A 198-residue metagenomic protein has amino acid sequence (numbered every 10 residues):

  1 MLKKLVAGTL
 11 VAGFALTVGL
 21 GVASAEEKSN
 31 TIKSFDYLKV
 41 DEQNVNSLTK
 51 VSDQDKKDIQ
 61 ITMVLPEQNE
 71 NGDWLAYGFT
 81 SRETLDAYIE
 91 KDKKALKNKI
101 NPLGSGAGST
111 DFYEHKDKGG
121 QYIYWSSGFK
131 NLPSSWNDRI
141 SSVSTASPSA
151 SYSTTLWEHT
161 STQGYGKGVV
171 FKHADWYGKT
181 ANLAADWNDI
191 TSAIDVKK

Functional and structural regions predicted by a protein language model:
M1-A25: Sec-dependent N-terminal signal peptides of Gram-positive bacterial secreted proteins and lipoproteins
L10, A25-K198: Compact beta-sheet-dominated domain cores in extracellular/mature segments
